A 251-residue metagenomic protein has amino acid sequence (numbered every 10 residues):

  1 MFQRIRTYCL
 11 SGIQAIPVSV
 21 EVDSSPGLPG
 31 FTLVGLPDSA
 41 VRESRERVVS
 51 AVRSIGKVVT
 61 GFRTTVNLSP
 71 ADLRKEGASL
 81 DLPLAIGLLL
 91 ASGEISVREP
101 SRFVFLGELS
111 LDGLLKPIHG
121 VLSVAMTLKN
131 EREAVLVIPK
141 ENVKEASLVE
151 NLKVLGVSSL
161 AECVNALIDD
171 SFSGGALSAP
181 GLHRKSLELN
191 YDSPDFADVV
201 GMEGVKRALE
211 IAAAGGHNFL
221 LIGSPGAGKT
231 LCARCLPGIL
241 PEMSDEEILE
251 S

Functional and structural regions predicted by a protein language model:
M1-R234: Peripheral, non-AAA+ core regions of ATP-driven protein-machinery
T64, L249-S251: Beta-strand segments within the central parallel beta-sheet cores of soluble alpha/beta enzyme folds
G238-L249: Post-Walker A helix-loop "phosphate-sensing" segment adjacent to the P-loop in P-loop NTPases
